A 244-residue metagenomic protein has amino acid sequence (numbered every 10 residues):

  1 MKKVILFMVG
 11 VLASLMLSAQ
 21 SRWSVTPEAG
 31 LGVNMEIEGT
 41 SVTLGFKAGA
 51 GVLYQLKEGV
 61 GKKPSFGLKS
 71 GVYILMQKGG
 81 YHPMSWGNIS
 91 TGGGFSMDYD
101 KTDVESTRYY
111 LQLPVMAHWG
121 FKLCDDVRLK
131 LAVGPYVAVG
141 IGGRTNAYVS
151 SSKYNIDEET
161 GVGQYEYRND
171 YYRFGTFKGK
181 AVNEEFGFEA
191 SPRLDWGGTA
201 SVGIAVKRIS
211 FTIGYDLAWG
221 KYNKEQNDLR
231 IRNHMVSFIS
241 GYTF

Functional and structural regions predicted by a protein language model:
M1-V25, S240-F244: Bacterial Sec-dependent N-terminal signal peptides
A19-W23, K57-F66, K122-R128: Short loop/turn motifs that connect adjacent beta-strands in outer-membrane beta-barrel proteins
Q20-K57: Short glycine/proline- and aromatic-enriched beta-strand/turn motifs that initiate or cap beta-hairpins
T26-G30, K69-Y73, A132-Y136, T212-D216 (+1 more regions): Transmembrane beta-strands of outer-membrane beta-barrel proteins
P27, A48-A50, V72, L113-A117 (+3 more regions): Membrane-embedded beta-strands of outer-membrane beta-barrel proteins, especially the hydrophobic/small aromatic
I37-L44, G80-G87, G143-S152, N223-D228: Outer-membrane beta-barrel translocator domains and adjoining extracellular loop/strand segments of Gram-negative
V60, D103-S106, L111-L113, A117-S210 (+2 more regions): Outer-membrane beta-barrel transmembrane domain signature
R208, R232-F244: Outer-membrane beta-barrel "beta-signal"
